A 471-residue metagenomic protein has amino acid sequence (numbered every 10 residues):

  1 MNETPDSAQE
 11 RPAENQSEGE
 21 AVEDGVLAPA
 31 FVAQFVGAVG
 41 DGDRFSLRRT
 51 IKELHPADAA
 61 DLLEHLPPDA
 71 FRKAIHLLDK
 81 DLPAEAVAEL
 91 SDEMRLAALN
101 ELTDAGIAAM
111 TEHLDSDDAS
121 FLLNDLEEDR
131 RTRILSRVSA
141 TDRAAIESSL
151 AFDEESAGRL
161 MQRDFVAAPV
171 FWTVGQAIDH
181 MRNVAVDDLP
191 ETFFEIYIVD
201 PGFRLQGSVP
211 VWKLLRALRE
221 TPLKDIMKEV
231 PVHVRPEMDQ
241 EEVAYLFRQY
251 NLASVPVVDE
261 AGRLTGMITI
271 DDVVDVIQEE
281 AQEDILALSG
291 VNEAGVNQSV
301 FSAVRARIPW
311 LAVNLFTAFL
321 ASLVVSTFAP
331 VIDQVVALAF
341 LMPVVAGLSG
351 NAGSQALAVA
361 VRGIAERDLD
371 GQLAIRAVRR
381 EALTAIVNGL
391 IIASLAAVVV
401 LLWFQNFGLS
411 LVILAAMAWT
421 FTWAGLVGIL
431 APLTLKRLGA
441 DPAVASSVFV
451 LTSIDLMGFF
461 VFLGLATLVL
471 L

Functional and structural regions predicted by a protein language model:
M1-S289: Hydrophobic packing positions in regular secondary-structure scaffolds
I277, A281, I285-L426, L430-S453 (+1 more regions): Alpha-helical transmembrane segments and their membrane-interface boundaries that form or gate the permeation pathway
M457: Active-site His/Glu-centered metal-binding helix of metallohydrolases
